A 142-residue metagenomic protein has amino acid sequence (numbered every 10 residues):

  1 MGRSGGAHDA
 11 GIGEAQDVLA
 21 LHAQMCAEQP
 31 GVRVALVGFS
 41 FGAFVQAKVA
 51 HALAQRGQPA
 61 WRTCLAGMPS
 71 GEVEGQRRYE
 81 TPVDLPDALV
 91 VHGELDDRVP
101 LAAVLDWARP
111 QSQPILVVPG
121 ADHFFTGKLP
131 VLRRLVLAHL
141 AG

Functional and structural regions predicted by a protein language model:
M1-Q29: Serine-hydrolase catalytic machinery in alpha/beta-hydrolase-like enzymes
V37-Q46: Gly/Ala-rich beta-loop-alpha elbow adjacent to hydrolase catalytic centers
R56-S70: A conserved short beta-strand
G71-E72, E94-V99, H123-F124: Acidic catalytic loop of the alpha/beta-hydrolase fold
D84-L85, V90-H92, D96: Short beta-strand/loop motif that positions the catalytic acidic residue of the alpha/beta-hydrolase fold
E94-Q113: Conserved loop-alpha-helix segment in the C-terminal half of the alpha/beta-hydrolase fold that carries the catalytic
A121-V131: Catalytic histidine-centered segment of alpha/beta-hydrolase-like enzymes
L129-G142: Catalytic active-site module of serine/aspartate enzymes centered on a nucleophile-bearing elbow/loop
